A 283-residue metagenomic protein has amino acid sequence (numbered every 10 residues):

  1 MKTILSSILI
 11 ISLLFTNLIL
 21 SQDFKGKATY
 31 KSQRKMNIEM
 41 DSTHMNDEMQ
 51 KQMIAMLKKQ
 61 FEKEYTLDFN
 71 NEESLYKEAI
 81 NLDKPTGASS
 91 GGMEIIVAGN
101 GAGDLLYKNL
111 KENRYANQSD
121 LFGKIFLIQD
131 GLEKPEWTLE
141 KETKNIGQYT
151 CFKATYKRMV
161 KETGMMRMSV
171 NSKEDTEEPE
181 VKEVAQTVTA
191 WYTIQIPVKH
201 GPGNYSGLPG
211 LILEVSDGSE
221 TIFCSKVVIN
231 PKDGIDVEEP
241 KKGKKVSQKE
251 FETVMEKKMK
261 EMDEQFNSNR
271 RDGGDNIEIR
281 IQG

Functional and structural regions predicted by a protein language model:
M1-A28, I281-G283: Bacterial Sec-dependent N-terminal signal peptides
D23-G283: Extended soluble regions of mature proteins
